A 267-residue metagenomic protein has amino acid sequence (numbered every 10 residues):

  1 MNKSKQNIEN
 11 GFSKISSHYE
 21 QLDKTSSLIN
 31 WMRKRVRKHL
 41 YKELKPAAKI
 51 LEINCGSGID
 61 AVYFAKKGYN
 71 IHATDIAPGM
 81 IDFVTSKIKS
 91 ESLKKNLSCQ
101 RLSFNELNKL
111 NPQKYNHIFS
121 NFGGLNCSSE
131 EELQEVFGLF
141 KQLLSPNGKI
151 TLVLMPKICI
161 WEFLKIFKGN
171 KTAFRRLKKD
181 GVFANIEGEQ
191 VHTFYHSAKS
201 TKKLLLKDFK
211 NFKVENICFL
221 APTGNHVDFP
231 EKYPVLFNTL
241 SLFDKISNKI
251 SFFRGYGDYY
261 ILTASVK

Functional and structural regions predicted by a protein language model:
M1-K45, I59, Y63: Conserved class I S-adenosyl-L-methionine
A47-G56: Conserved class I S-adenosyl-L-methionine
S57-L107: Class I SAM-dependent methyltransferase SAM/SAH-binding core
K109-I118: A short acidic, Gly/Pro-enriched loop at the edge of an enzyme's catalytic core that lines a small-molecule cofactor
Q134-P146: A short glycine-rich, Lys/Arg-flanked "PGG" loop and its adjoining helix->strand segment in the class I
I150-L177: Conserved class I S-adenosyl-L-methionine
Q190-F209: Short alpha-helix
K213-K267: A C-terminal cap/extension of S-adenosyl-L-methionine-dependent methyltransferases that defines the acceptor-substrate
